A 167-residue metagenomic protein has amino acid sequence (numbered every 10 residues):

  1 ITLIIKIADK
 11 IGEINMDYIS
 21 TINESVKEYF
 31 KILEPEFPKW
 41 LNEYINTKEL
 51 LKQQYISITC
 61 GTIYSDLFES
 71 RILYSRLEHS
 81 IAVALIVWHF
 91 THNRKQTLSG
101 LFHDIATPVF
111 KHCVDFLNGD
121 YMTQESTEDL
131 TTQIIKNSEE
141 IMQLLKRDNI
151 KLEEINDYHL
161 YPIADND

Functional and structural regions predicted by a protein language model:
I1: Conserved NAD(P)+-binding/catalytic subdomain of aldehyde/semialdehyde dehydrogenases
I4-L67, R71-I81, I86-N93, T97 (+1 more regions): Sequence-structural signature of the catalytic-core scaffold of metal-dependent phosphohydrolases that act on
